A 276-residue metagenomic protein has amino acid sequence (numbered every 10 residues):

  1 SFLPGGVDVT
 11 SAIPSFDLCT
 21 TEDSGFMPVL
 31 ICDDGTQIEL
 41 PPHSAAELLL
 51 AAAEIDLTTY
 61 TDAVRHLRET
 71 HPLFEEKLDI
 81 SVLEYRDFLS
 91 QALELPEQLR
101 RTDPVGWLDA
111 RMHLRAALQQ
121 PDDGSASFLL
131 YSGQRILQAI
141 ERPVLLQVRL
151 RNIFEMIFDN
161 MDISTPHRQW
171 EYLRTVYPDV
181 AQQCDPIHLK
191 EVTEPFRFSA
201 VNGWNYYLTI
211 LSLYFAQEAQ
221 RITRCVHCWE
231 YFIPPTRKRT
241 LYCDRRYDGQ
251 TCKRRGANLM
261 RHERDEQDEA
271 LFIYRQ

Functional and structural regions predicted by a protein language model:
S1-I233, E263-Q276: Short helix-coil boundary/hinge micro-motifs
R237-R255: Cysteine-rich micro-motifs
G249-Q267: Short metal-binding segments enriched for Cys and/or His
